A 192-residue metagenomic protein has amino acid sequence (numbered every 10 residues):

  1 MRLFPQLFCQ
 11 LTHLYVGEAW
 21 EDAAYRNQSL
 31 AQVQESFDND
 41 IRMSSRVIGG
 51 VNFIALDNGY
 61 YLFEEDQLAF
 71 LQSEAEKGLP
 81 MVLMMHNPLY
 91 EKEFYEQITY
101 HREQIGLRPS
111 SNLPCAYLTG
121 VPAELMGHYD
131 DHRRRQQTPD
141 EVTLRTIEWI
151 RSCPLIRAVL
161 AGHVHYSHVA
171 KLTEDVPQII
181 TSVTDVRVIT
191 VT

Functional and structural regions predicted by a protein language model:
M1-V82, E96, Y100-Y117, S152-L155 (+1 more regions): Extended active-site neighborhood of metal-dependent phosphoesterases/phosphodiesterases
L14, L89-E91: Feature marks short, surface-exposed loop/turn motifs that line or immediately flank catalytic pockets and channel
A55, T138, G162: Small/polar loops that bind or transfer phosphate-bearing groups
L68, T143-I147: Extracytoplasmic/secreted envelope proteins and their assembly/folding machinery, especially bacterial periplasmic
V82-L89, V159-S167: Histidine-centered catalytic micro-motifs
Q104-V142: Low-complexity, serine/threonine/proline-enriched polar segments
D140-L144, A170-K171: Active-site-flanking ligand-binding surface segments in enzyme catalytic domains
E148-H163: Functionally important transmembrane alpha-helices
